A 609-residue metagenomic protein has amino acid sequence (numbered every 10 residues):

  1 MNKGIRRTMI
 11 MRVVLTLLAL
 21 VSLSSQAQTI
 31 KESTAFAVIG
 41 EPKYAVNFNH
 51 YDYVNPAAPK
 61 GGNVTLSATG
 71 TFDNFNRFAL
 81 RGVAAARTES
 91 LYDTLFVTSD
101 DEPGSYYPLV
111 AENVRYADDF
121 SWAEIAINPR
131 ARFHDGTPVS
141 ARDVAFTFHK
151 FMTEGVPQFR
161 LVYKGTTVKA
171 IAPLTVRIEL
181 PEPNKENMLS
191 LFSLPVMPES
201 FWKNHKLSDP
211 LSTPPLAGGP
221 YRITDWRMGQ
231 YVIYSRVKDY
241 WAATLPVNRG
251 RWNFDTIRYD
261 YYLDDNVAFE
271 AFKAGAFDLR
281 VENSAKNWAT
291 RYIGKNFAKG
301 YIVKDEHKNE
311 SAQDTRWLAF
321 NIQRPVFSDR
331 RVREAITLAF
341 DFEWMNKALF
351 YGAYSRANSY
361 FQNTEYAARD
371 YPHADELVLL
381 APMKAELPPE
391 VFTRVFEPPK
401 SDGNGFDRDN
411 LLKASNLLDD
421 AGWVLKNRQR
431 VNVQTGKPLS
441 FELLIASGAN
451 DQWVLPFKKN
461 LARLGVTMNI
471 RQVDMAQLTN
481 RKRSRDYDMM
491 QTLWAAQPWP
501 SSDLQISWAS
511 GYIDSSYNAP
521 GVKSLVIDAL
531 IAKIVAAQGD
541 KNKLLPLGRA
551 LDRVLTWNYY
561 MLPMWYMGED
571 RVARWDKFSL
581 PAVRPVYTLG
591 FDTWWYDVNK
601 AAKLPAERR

Functional and structural regions predicted by a protein language model:
Q28-D119, A126, H149, P214-L216: N-terminal lobe/hinge region of extracytoplasmic solute-binding protein
T29-I30, A68-G70, V83-A86, S90 (+8 more regions): Detector for C-terminal structural segments
V54, A58-P59, A79-R87, N113-P157 (+6 more regions): Aromatic- and charge-enriched surface segment that lines or borders ligand/interaction sites
T71, E89-G104, H149, F192-R258 (+4 more regions): Gly/Pro-rich hinge or "lid" segments in bacterial periplasmic/extracellular proteins
P108-E112, H134, V139, E179-M197 (+4 more regions): Aromatic-rich, solvent-exposed beta-strand/loop patch
N128, D209, A242-I293, E334 (+4 more regions): Ligand-site clamp/hinge motif
R160-K203, D209-L211, P220-R227, P372-E386 (+1 more regions): Surface-exposed binding/hinge segments that line and control ligand-binding clefts or catalytic entry sites
T167-A170, T224-S235, D260-R324, R331-A335 (+2 more regions): Extracellular/periplasmic solute-recognition and catalytic clefts
